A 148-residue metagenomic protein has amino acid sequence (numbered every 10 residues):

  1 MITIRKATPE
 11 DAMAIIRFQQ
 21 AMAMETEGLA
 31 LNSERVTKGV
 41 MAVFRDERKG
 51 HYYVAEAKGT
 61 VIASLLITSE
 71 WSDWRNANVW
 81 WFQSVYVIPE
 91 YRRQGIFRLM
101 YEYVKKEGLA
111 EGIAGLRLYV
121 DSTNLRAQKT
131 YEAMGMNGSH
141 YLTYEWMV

Functional and structural regions predicted by a protein language model:
I2-T3: Extreme N-terminal starter segment of soluble prokaryotic enzymes
K6-M13, R17-A77, Q83, Y101-E102 (+2 more regions): Acetyl-CoA-dependent GNAT
V87, R93-K106, K129, A133: Conserved acetyl-CoA-binding loop-helix of GNAT-fold acetyltransferases
I88, D121: Residue-level recognition of the GNAT/N-acetyltransferase active site
R98, S122-L142, W146: Conserved active-site alpha-helix within GNAT-family acetyltransferase domains
L109-Y119: Conserved GNAT acetyl-CoA-binding A-motif
